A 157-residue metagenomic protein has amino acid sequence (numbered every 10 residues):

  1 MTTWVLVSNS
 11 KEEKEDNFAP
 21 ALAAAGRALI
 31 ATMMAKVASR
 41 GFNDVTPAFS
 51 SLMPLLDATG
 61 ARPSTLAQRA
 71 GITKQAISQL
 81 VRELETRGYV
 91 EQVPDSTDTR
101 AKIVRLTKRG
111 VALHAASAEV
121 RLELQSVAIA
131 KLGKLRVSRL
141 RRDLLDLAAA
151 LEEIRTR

Functional and structural regions predicted by a protein language model:
M1-D44, K131: N-terminal leader segment of winged-helix/HTH proteins
M1-K14, L135-R157: C-terminal regulatory/oligomerization modules of transcriptional regulators
F18, P47-F49, R109: N-terminal positioning helix adjacent to the helix-turn-helix/winged-helix DNA-binding module
L22-A25, L29-K36, A70, L113-L132 (+1 more regions): Alpha-helical linker/hinge and terminal dimerization helices associated with HTH transcriptional regulators
A23-G26, M53, D57, T107 (+2 more regions): Generic structural concept
A31-A76: N-terminal helix-turn-helix DNA-binding core of bacterial DNA-binding proteins
R82-L145: Charged, amphipathic alpha-helical coiled-coil/dimerization segments
